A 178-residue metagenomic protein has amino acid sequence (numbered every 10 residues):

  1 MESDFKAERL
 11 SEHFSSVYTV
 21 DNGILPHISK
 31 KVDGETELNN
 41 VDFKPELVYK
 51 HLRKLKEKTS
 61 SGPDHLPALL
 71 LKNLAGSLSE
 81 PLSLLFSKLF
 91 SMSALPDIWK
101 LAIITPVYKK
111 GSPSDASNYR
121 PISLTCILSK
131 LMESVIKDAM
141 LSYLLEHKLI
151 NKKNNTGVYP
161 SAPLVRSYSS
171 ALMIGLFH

Functional and structural regions predicted by a protein language model:
M1-N118, S123, I127, L131: Surface-exposed loop/turn segments and immediately adjacent short secondary-structure elements within folded domains
E12, G157, P163-R166: Compositionally biased, low-complexity segments
S79, S117-K148, L164-F177: Conserved pre-motif C helix in the palm subdomain of viral-like polymerases
K148-Y159: Short, glycine/acidic-rich hinge or "gate" loops at secondary-structure transitions that mediate conformational
